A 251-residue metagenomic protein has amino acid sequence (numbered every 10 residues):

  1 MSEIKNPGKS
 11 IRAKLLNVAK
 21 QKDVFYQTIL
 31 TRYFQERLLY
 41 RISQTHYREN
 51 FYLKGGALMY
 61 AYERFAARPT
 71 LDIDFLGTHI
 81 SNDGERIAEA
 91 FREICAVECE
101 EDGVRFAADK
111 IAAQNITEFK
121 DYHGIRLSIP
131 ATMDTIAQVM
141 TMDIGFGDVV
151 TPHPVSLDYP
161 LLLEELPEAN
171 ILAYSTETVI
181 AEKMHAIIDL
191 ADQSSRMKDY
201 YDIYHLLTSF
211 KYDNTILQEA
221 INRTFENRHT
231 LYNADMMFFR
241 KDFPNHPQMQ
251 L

Functional and structural regions predicted by a protein language model:
M1-F51, A61-P69, I73, G77-L251: Structured mid-to-C-terminal alpha-helical surface segments
L53-A57: Glycine-rich beta-strand-to-loop/alpha-helix junction loops that act as flexible
